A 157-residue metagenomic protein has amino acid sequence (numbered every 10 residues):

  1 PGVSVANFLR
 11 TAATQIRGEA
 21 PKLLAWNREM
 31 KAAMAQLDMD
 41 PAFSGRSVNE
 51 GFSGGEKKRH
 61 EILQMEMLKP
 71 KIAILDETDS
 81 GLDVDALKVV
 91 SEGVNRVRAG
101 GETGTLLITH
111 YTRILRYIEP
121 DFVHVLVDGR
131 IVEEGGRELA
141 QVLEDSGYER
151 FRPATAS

Functional and structural regions predicted by a protein language model:
P1-K71: ABC-family P-loop ATPase nucleotide-binding domains
A73-L75: Hydrophobic residue in the Walker B motif beta-strand of ABC-type P-loop NTPase nucleotide-binding domains
E77-T78, D85: Walker B catalytic motif
V84-S91: Short alpha-helix of the ABC ATPase nucleotide-binding domain corresponding to the H-loop/switch region
G93-H110, L115-Y117: Conserved catalytic loops of ABC-family nucleotide-binding domains
F122, L126, R130-P153: Conserved beta-strand-loop-alpha-helix hinge in the C-terminal portion of ABC ATPase nucleotide-binding domains
